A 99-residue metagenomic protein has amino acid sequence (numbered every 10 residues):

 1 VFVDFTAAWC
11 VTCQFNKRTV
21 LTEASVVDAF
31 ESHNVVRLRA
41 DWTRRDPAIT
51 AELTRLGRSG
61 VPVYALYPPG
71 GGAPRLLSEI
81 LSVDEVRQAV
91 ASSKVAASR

Functional and structural regions predicted by a protein language model:
V1-Q14: Short active-site neighborhood of thiol/selenol oxidoreductases, capturing the structured segment around
T12-S32: Typically the conserved alpha-helix immediately C-terminal to a functionally engaged Cys/Sec in thioredoxin-like
T19-T22, S59-R99: Non-catalytic, surface beta->alpha helical segment in thiol-disulfide oxidoreductase systems
D41-T43: Conserved acidic residues
A48-G60: Structural alpha/beta surface segment adjacent to cysteine/selenocysteine redox centers across thiol/disulfide enzymes
